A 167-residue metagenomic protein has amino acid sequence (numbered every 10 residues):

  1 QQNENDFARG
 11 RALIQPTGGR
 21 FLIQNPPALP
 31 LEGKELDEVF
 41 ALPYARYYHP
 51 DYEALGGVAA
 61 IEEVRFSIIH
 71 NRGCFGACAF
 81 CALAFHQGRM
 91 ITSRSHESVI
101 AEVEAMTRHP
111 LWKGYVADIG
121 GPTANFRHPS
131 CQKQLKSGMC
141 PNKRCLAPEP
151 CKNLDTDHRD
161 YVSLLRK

Functional and structural regions predicted by a protein language model:
Q1-V64: Flexible, acidic/Gly-rich N-terminal and inter-domain linker regions that tether and position cofactor-handling modules
L22, E32, Y47, F75-A77 (+2 more regions): Flexible loop/turn segments at secondary-structure boundaries
L22-L29, A60, V64-N71, F85 (+2 more regions): Hydrophobic alpha-helical scaffolding
V39, C74, C78, V99: Conserved, mostly hydrophobic/aromatic
D51-A54, R65-S67, A101-A105, S163-R166: Short alpha-helical segments and helix-capping/turn motifs at coil-helix boundaries
E53-A82, Y115: N-terminal pre-triad scaffold of radical SAM enzymes
F85-Y115: Conserved alpha-helical substructure of the radical SAM core
A105-K167: Conserved SAM/AdoMet-binding glycine-rich loop
